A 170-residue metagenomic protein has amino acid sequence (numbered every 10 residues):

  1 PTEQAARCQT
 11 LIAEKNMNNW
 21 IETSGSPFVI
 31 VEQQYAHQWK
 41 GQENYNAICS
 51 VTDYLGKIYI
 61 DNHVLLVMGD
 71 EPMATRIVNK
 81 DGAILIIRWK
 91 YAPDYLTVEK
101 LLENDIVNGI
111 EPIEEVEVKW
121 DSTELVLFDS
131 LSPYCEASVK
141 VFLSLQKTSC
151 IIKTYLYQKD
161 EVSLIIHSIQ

Functional and structural regions predicted by a protein language model:
P1-K15: N-terminal amphipathic/basic-hydrophobic helices that include classical n-h-c signal peptides and signal-anchor
L11-I110, D160-Q170: Primarily secretory-pathway and cell-envelope proteins
L102-S138: Extended, solvent-exposed segments with strong compositional bias
T123, K159-D160: Beta-strand-connecting loop/turn residues
V141: Phosphate-end processing signature that detects enzymes handling 5′-triphosphorylated RNA and polyphosphate
L145-K147: Surface-exposed coil/turn segments at beta-strand junctions on protein surfaces, enriched
C150-I152: A short tyrosine-centered beta-strand micro-motif
L156: Short beta-strand-plus-loop segments that form exposed binding edges in beta-rich domains
